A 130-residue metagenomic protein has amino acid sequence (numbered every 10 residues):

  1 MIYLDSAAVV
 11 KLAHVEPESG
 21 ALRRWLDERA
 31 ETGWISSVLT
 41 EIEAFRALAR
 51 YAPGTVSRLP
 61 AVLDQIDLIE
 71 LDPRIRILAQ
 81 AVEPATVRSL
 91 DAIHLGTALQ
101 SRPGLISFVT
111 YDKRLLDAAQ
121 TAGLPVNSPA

Functional and structural regions predicted by a protein language model:
M1, S37, E41, I69 (+1 more regions): Acidic, PIN/NYN-like endoribonuclease modules and their adjacent C-terminal/linker elements
M1-S36, L48-P60, G123, A130: Short, well-structured N-terminal submotif of metal-dependent ribonuclease cores
D5, D91, D112: Acidic active-site catalytic centers that drive phospho-/nucleotidyl reactions and related ester hydrolyses
V9, T40, I75, H94 (+1 more regions): Alpha-helix capping/helix-boundary segments
S19, E41, F45, V56-L59 (+2 more regions): A general structural signal for well-ordered alpha-helical segments in protein cores
D64-A85, D91-T97: Acidic catalytic patch
